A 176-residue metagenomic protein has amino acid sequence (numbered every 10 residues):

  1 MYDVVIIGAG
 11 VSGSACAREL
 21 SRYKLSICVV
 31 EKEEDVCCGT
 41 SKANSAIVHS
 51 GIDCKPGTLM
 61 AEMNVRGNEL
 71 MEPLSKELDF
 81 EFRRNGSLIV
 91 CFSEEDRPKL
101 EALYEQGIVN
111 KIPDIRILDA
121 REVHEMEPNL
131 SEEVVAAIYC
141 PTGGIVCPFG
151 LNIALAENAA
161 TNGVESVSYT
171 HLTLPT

Functional and structural regions predicted by a protein language model:
V4-C28: N-terminal Rossmann-like FAD-binding beta1-loop-alpha1 element of flavoenzymes
R22-T40: Glycine-rich FAD pyrophosphate-binding loop
L25, I112, V164: Short phosphate-binding/catalytic loops that engage adenosine nucleotides
A46-M126: Dinucleotide-binding Rossmann-like beta1-alpha1 core, especially the glycine-rich loop that anchors the ADP
E81-I89, H124-N162: Helix-loop-beta segment of a Rossmann-like dinucleotide-binding subdomain
N162-Y169: A conserved beta-strand/loop element that lines the FAD pocket in flavoprotein oxidoreductases
T170-T176: Conserved small/polar residues in nucleotide/adenosyl-binding loops
